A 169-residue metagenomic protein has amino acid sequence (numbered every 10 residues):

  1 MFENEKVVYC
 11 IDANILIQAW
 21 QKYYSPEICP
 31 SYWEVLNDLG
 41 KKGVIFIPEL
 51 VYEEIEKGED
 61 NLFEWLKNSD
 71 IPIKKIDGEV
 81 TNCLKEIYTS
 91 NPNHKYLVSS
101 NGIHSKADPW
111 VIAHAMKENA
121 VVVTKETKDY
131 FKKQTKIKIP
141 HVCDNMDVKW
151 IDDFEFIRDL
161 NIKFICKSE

Functional and structural regions predicted by a protein language model:
F2-N4, D129-E169: Acidic, PIN/NYN-like endoribonuclease modules and their adjacent C-terminal/linker elements
V8-Y9, A13-E118, K128-D129: Active-site-proximal, substrate-binding regions of enzyme catalytic domains and RNA-binding/basic surfaces
E118-A120, M146: A short pocket-lining beta-strand/turn micro-motif at the edge of beta-sheets
